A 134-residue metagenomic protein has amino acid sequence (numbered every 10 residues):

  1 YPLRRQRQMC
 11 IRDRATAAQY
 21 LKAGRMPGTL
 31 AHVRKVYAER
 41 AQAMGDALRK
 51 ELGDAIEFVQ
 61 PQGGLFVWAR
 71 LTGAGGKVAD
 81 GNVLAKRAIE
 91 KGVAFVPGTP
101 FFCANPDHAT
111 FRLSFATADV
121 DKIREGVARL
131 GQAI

Functional and structural regions predicted by a protein language model:
Y1-I11: Single conserved hydrophobic/aromatic residue that forms the stacking wall/gate of nucleotide- or nucleobase-binding
R12-V33: Structural motif of enzymes handling amino- and sulfur-group chemistry
A18, A31, K35-G45, E57-L71: Conserved glycine-rich beta-strand-loop-beta hairpin in the small C-terminal domain of fold type I
K22, R70-T72, A116-A118: Residue-level recognition of strand-loop junctions within catalytic nucleotide-signaling folds
G75-L84, D121-E125: Short, conserved charged micro-motifs
E90-K91, A104-I134: PLP-dependent enzyme catalytic core of the Aspartate aminotransferase-like
